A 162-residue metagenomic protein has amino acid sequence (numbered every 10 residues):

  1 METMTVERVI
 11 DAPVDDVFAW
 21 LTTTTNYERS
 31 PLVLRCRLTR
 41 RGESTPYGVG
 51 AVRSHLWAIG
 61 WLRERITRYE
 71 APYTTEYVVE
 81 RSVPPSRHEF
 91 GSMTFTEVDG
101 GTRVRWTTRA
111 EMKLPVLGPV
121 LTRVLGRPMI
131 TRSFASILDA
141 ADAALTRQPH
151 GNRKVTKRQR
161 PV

Functional and structural regions predicted by a protein language model:
M1-E43, R160-V162: Hydrophobic ligand-binding cavity/cleft-lining segments
D11-D15, T67-Y73, T94-R105: A short, structured loop/turn motif at beta-sheet edges
D16, R29, R63-R65, E76 (+2 more regions): Short acidic, gly/pro-rich beta-turn/loop elements at beta-sheet edges and active-site/ligand-binding grooves
V17-L21, Y27, R53, I66 (+3 more regions): Hydrophobic pocket/interface hotspot
L38-P84, F90, V98, A135-Q159: Glycine-rich portal/gate segments that line the openings of hydrophobic small-molecule binding cavities
R81-A135, N152: Beta-strand/loop substructures that line and gate deep hydrophobic ligand-binding cavities in soluble
